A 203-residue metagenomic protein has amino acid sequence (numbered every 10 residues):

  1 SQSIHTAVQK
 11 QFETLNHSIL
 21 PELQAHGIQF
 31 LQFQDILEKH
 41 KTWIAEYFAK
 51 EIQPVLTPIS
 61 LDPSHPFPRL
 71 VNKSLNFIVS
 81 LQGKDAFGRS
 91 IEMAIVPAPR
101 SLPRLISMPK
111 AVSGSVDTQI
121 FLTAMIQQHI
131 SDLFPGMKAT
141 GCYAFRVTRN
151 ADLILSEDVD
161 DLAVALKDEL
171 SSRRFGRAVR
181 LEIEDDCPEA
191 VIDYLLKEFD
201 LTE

Functional and structural regions predicted by a protein language model:
S1-E203: N-terminal non-catalytic structural scaffold regions of very large proteins
